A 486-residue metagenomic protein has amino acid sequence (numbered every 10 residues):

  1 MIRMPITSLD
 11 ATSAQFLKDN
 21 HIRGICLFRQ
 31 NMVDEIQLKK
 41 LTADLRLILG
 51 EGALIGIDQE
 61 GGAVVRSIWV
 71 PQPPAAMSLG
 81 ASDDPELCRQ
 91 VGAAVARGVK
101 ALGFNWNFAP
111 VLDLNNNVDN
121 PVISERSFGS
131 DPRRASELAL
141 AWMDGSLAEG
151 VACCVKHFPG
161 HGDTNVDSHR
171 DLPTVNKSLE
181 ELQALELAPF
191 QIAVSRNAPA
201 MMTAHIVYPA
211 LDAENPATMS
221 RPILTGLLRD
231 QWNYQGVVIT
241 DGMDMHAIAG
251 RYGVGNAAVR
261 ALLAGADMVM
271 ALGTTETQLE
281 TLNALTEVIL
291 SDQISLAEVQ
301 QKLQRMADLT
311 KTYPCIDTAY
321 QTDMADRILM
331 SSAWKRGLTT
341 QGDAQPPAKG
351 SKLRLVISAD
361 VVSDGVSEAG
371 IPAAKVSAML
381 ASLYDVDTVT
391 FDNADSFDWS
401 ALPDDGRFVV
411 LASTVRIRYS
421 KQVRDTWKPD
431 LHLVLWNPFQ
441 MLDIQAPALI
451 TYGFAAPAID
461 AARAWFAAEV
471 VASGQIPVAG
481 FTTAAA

Functional and structural regions predicted by a protein language model:
M1-H21, Y252-A486: Preference for extracellular/luminal or secreted protein segments
I2-R3, L9-A11, Q15, Q30-I48 (+4 more regions): Second-shell residues forming the walls of enzyme active-site clefts
Q15-F28, A94-W106: Catalytic domains of carbohydrate-active enzymes, especially glycoside hydrolases
L27, A109, T203, A271 (+1 more regions): Conserved beta-strand positions
P71-D84, S127-G129: A charged helix-plus-loop insertion that forms the helical arch/lid used to bind and gate nucleic-acid substrates
S82-F104, V111-S127, A139, M143: A substrate-binding/cap region within the structured catalytic cores of diverse enzymes
